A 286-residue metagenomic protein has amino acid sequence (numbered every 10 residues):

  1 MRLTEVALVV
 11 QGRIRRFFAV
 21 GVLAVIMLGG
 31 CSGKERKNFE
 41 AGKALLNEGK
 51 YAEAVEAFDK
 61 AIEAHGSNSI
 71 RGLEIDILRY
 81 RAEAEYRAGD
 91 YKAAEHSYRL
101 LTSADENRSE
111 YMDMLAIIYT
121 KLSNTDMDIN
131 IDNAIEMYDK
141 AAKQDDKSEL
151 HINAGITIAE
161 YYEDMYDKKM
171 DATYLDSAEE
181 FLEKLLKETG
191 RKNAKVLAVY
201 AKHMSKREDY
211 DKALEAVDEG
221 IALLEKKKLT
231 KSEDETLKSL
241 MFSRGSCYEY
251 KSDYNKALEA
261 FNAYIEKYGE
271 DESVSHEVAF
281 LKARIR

Functional and structural regions predicted by a protein language model:
G30-Y80, R87: N-terminal leader/linker segments that initiate helical-solenoid repeat arrays
K34, E74, R108, L115 (+9 more regions): Residues that mark the junctions of alpha-helical repeat units in TPR/alpha-solenoid scaffolds
E63-I75, S103-Y111, A141-H151, K184-R191 (+1 more regions): Flexible helix-coil transition and linker loops at the boundaries of alpha-helical arrays
L73-D76, Y80, M114, N153-T157 (+5 more regions): Canonical tetratricopeptide repeat
